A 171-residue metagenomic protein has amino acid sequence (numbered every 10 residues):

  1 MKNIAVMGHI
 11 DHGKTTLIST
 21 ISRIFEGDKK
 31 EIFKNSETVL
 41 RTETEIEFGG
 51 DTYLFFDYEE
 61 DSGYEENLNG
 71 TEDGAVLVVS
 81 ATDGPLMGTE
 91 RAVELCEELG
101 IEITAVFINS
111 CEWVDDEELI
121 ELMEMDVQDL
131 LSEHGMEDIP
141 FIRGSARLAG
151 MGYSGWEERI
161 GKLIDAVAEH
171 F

Functional and structural regions predicted by a protein language model:
M1-G70, V78: P-loop NTPase switch module centered on the Walker A-proximal segment
V6-G8, D57, I108, R143-A146: Flexible glycine-/small-residue-rich
D11, L17, V76, T89 (+3 more regions): Residue-level signature of catalytic and energy-coupling elements of molecular machines, predominantly ATP/GTP-dependent
K14, G84, G150-M151: Flexible loop/turn segments at secondary-structure boundaries
R23, G27, G84, E169: Conserved helix-loop functional segments at active or binding sites
D51, Y58-S62, G70-E121: Conserved Switch II/interswitch segment of TRAFAC-class P-loop GTPases
N67, L95, D129-L130: A generic secondary-structure signal
E102, E112-F171: Canonical P-loop GTPase G-domain recognition
